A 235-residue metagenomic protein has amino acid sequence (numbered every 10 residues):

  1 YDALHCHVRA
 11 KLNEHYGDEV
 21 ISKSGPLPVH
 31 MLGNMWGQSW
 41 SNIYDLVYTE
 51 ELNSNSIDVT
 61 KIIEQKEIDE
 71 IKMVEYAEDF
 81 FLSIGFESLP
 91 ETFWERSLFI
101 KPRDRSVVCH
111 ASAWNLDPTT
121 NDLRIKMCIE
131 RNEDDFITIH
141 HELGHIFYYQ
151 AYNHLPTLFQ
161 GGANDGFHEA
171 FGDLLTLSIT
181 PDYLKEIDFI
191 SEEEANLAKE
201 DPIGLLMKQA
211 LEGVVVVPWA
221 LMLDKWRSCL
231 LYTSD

Functional and structural regions predicted by a protein language model:
Y1-K126, L197-K199, L205-A210, V215 (+1 more regions): Active-site-proximal, well-structured secondary-structure segments within enzyme catalytic domains
I84-F93, L155-L158, P181-S191: Acidic/polar loop patches that form or flank catalytic/metal-binding clefts of enzymes that bind anionic ligands
K126-I139: Short pre-active-site segment immediately N-terminal to the catalytic Zn-binding motif
I137-Q150, D173: Active-site recognition of the HExxH zinc-binding catalytic motif
H145, E169-L174, A220, D224 (+1 more regions): Feature representing long, continuous alpha-helical segments
Y149-A170: Post-HEXXH active-site segment of zinc metalloproteases
A163-A195: Post-HExxH zinc-binding segment in Zn-dependent metallohydrolases
Y232-D235: Conserved small/polar residues in nucleotide/adenosyl-binding loops
